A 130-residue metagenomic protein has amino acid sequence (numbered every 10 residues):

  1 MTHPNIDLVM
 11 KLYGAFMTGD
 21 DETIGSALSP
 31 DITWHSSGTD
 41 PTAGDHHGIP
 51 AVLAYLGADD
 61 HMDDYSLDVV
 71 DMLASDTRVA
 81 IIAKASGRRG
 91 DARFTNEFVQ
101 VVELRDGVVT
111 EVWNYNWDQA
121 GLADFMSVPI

Functional and structural regions predicted by a protein language model:
M1, L53-I130: A beta-strand edge to alpha-helix "cap/lid" segment located at domain peripheries
M1-P30, V128-I130: Short, low-complexity N-terminal intrinsically disordered segments enriched in polar/charged residues
H3, A43-H47, R93: Residues at secondary-structure transition points
N5-I6, P41, K84: A short, structure-level motif marking secondary-structure boundaries and short turns
V9-L12, T23-L28, I32, G48 (+4 more regions): Hydrophobic pocket/interface hotspot
K11-G14, T42, M62, V112: Short, flexible active-site loop motifs that bind/organize anionic cofactors or intermediates
E22-T23, S29-T77: A solvent-exposed, acidic/Ser-Thr-rich amphipathic alpha-helical stretch
